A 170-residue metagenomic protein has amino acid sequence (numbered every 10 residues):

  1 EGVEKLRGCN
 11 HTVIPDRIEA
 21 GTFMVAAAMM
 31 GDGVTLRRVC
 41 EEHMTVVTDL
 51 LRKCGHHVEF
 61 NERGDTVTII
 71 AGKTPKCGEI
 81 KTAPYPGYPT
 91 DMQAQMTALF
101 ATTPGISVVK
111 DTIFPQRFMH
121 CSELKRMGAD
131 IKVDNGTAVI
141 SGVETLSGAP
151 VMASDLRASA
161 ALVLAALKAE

Functional and structural regions predicted by a protein language model:
E1-E170: Short, structured segments at the rim of ligand-binding sites
